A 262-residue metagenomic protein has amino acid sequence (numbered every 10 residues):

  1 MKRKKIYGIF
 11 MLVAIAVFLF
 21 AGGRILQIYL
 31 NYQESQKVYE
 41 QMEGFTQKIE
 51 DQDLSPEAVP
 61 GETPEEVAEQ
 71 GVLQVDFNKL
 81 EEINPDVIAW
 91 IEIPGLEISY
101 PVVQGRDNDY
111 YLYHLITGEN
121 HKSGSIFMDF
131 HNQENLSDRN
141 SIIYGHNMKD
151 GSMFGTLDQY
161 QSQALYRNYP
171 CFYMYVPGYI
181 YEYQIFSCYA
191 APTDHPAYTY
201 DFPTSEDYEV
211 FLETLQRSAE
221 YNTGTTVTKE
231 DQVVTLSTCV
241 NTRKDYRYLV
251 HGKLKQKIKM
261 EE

Functional and structural regions predicted by a protein language model:
M1-V17: N-terminal Sec-pathway targeting helices
F18-E262: Solvent-exposed, non-transmembrane regions of membrane-associated and secreted proteins
